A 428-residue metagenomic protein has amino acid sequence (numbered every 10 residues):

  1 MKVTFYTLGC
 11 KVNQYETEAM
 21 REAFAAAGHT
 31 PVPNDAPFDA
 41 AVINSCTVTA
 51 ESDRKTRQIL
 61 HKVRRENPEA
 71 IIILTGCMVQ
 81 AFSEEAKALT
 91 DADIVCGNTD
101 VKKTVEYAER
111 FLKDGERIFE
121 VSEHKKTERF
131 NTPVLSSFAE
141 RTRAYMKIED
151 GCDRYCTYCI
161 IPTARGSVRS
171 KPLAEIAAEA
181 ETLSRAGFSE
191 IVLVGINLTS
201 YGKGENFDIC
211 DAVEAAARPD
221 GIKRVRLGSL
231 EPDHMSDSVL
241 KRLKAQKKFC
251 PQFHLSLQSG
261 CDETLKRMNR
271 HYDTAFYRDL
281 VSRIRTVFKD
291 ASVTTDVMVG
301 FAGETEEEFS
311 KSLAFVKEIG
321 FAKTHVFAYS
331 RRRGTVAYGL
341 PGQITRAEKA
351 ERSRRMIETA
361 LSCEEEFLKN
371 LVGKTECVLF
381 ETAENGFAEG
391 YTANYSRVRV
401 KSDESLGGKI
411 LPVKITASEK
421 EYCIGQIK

Functional and structural regions predicted by a protein language model:
M1-Y201, S238, L243, F249 (+5 more regions): Proteins enriched for Cys/Gly/acidic motifs involved in redox and nucleic-acid/cofactor modification
Y6, T75, V194-I196, G228-L230 (+5 more regions): Generic beta-strand/beta-sheet core signal
T47-S52, F188-P219, E231-S238, L265 (+1 more regions): Conserved glycine-rich "GG(E/T)P / GGGxP" loop and the immediately following alpha-helix in the radical SAM core
C159, T163-G166, V225-D233, S259-N269 (+3 more regions): Conserved strand-turn element in the central/C-terminal portion of the radical SAM core barrel that lines
I176, L193, L227, L255 (+6 more regions): Conserved, mostly hydrophobic/aromatic
R185, C210-R224, M235-T295: Radical SAM/AdoMet-radical enzyme domain recognition
E304, I319-F321: Contiguous mid-protein beta-loop-alpha structural module that forms a pocket-lining wall or clamp of enzyme active
G339-K428: Terminal RNA-binding accessory module
